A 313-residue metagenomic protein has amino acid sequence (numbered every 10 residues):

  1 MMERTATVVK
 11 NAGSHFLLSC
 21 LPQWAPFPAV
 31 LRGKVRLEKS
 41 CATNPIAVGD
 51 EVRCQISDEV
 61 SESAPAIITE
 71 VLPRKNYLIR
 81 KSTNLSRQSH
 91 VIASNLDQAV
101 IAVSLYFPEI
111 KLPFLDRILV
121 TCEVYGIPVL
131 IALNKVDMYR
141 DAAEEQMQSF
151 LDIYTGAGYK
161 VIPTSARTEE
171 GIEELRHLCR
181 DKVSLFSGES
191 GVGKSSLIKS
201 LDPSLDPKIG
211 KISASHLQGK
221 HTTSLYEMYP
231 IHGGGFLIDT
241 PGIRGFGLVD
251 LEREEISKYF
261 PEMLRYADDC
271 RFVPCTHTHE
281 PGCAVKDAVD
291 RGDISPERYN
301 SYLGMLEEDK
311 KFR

Functional and structural regions predicted by a protein language model:
M1-L112: N-terminal accessory targeting/assembly segments
S14, T43-V60, A64-P65, L72-I92 (+3 more regions): Helix-rich effector regions associated with P-loop NTPase G domains
N95-V103, G126-V136, G158-P163: Conserved beta-strand/loop subsegment of P-loop NTPase cores
K111-L112, R140-E145, G247-L251: Conserved ATPase-coupling elements of RecA-like P-loop NTPase cores
P113-P128: Histidine-anchored nucleotide/phosphate-binding helix
M138-V192: Canonical P-loop GTPase G-domain recognition
